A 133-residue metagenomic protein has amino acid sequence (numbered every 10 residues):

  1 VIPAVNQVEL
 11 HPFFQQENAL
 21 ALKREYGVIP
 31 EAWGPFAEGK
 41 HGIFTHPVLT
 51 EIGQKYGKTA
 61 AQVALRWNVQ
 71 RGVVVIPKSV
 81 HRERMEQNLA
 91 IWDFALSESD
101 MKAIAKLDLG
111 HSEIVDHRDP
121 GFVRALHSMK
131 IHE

Functional and structural regions predicted by a protein language model:
V1-E133: Beta/alpha (TIM)-barrel catalytic core signal, keyed to glycine-rich beta->alpha loops juxtaposed to Asp/Glu that bind
